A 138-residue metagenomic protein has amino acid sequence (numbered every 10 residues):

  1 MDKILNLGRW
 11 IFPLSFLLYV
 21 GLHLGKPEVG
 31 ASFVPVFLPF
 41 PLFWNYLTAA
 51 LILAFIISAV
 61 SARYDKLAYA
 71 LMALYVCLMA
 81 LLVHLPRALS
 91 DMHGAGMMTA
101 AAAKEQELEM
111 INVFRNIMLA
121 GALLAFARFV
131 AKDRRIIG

Functional and structural regions predicted by a protein language model:
M1-E28, L42-A54, V60-G138: Extended, low-polarity transmembrane helix blocks
G25-F37: Membrane-interface helix-loop junction between the first two transmembrane segments
